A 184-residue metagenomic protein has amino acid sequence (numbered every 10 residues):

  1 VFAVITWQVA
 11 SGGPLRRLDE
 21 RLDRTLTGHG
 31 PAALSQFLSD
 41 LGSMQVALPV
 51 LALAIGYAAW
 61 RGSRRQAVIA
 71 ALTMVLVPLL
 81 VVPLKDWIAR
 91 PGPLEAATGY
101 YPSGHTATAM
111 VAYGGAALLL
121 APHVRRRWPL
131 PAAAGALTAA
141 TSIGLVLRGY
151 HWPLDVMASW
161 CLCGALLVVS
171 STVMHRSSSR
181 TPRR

Functional and structural regions predicted by a protein language model:
V1-V46, K85-P93: N-terminal transmembrane-helix/juxtamembrane module of multi-pass inner/ER membrane proteins
V4-I5, V75-P83, A136-V146: Aromatic-anchored segments of alpha-helical transmembrane domains
E20, S35-G42, I69, Y101 (+1 more regions): Short, amphipathic, aromatic/basic-enriched membrane-interface segments that mark the entry/exit of transmembrane
R24, I69-M74, L130, S159-W160: Alpha-helical transmembrane segments of multi-pass membrane proteins, especially transporters and channels
L26, P31, L80, L84 (+3 more regions): Alpha-helical membrane-inserting segments
L51-L76: Interfacial segments of alpha-helical transmembrane regions
V68-A97: Hydrophobic alpha-helical transmembrane segments of integral membrane proteins
P93-R184: Membrane-embedded catalytic cores of phosphoryl/pyrophosphoryl-handling enzymes
